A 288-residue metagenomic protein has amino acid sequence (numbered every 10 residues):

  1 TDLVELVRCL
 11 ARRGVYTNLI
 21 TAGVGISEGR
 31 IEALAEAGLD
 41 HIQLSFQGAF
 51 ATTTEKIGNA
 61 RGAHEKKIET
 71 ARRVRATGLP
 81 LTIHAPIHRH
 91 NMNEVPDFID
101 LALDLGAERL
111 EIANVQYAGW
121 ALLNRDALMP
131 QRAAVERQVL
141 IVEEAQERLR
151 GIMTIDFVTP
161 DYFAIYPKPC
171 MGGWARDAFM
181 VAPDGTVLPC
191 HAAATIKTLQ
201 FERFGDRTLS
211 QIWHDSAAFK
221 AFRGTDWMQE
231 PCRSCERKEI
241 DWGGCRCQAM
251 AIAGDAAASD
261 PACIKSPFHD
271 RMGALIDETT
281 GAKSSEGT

Functional and structural regions predicted by a protein language model:
T1-H41: Conserved alpha-helical substructure of the radical SAM core
R13-Y16, E32-H41, S45-L188, A192-R207: Radical SAM enzyme [4Fe-4S]-AdoMet core and its adjacent flexible, acidic and glycine-rich loops/tails across
V24-G25, F50, A121, C245-R246: Gly/Ser/Thr-rich beta-alpha loop segments that engage phosphate groups in nucleotides
G25, G48, Q116, R237 (+1 more regions): Flexible, active-site-proximal loop/turn residues at the rims of small-molecule/cofactor binding pockets and catalytic
I26, N91-E94, M228: Short, conserved alpha-helical segments within structured domains
F157-R271: Accessory C-terminal segments flanking Radical SAM cores
E239, G281-T288: Short flanking/linker segments adjacent to small metal-binding domains or redox-active Cys/His motifs
L275-I276: C-terminal catalytic domain of photolyase/cryptochrome flavoproteins, centering on the FAD-binding pocket
